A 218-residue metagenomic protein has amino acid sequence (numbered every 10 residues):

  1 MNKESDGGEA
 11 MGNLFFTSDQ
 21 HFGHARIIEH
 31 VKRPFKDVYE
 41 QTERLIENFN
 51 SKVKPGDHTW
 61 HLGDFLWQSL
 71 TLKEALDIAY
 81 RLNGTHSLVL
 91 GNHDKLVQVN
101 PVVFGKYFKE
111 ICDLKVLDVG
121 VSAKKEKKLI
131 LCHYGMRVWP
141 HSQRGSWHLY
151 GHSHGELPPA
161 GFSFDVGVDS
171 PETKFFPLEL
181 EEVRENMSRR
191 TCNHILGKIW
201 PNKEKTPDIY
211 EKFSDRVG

Functional and structural regions predicted by a protein language model:
M1-A10: Short, Lys/Arg-enriched N-terminal segments with co-localized hydrophobic residues within the first ~10-30 amino acids
S5, N48-N50, D77-I78, G135-P140 (+1 more regions): Short, flexible, glycine/charge-rich loop motifs used to bind or transfer phosphoryl groups or to couple energy/partner
E9-M11, K54, H141-Q143: Short hydrophobic "helix-edge" motifs at membrane interfaces and signal-peptide entry regions
M11-G12, T17, E126, G161: Sequence-level motif detector for i,i+2 pairs with an aromatic at +2
G12-T17, F22-V119: Core catalytic region of metal-dependent phosphoesterases/phosphodiesterases, especially metallo-beta-lactamase-like
V103-K212: Conserved beta-sheet core of the metallophosphoesterase superfamily
R216-G218: Intrinsically disordered, low-complexity, mixed-charge
